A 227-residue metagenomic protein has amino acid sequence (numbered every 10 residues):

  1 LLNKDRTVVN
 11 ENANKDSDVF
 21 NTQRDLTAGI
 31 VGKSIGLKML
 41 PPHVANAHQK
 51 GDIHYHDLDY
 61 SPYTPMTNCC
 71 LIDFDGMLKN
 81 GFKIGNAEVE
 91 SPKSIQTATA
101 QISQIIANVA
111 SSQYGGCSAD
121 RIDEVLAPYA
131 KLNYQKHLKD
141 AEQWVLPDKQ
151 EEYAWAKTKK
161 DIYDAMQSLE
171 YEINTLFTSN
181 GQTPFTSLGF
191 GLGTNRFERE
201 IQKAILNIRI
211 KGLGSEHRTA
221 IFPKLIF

Functional and structural regions predicted by a protein language model:
L2-F227: Conserved catalytic cores of very large enzyme subunits
